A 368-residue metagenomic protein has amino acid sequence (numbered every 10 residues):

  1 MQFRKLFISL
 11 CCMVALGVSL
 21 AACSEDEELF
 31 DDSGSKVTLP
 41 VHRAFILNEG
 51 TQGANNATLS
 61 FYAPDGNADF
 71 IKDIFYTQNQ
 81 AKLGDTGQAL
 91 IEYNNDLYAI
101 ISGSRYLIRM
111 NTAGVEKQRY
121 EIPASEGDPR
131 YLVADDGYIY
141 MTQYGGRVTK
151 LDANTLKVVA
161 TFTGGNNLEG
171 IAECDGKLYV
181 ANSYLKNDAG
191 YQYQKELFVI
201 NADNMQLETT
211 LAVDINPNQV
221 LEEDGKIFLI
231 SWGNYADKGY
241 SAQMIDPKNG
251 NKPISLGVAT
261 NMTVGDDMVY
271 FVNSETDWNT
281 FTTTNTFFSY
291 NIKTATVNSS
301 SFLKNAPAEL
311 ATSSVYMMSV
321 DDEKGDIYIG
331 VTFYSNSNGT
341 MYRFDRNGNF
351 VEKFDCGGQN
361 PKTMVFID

Functional and structural regions predicted by a protein language model:
M1-L6, M13-F45: Bacterial Sec-dependent N-terminal signal peptides
D32-G34, K82-I91, E126-D136, N166-D175 (+5 more regions): Repeated scaffold domains used in trafficking and secretory/extracellular systems, primarily beta-propellers
I46, A99, M141, V180-A181 (+3 more regions): Residue position within the beta-strands of beta-propeller blades
T51-N55, I100-G103, T142-Y144, K186-K195 (+3 more regions): Short, solvent-exposed loop/turn segments at conserved positions within beta-propeller repeat blades
N55-D136: Post-signal peptide N-terminal segment of secreted/secretory-pathway proteins
A68-K82, G114-P123, K157-F162, Q206-L211 (+3 more regions): A short beta-strand motif characteristic of beta-propeller blades
T161, N166-D277: Acidic, serine/threonine- and glycine-rich low-complexity intrinsically disordered segments that serve as flexible
G250-S337: Intrinsically disordered, low-complexity segments enriched in Gly and acidic/Ser/Thr residues that form flexible
